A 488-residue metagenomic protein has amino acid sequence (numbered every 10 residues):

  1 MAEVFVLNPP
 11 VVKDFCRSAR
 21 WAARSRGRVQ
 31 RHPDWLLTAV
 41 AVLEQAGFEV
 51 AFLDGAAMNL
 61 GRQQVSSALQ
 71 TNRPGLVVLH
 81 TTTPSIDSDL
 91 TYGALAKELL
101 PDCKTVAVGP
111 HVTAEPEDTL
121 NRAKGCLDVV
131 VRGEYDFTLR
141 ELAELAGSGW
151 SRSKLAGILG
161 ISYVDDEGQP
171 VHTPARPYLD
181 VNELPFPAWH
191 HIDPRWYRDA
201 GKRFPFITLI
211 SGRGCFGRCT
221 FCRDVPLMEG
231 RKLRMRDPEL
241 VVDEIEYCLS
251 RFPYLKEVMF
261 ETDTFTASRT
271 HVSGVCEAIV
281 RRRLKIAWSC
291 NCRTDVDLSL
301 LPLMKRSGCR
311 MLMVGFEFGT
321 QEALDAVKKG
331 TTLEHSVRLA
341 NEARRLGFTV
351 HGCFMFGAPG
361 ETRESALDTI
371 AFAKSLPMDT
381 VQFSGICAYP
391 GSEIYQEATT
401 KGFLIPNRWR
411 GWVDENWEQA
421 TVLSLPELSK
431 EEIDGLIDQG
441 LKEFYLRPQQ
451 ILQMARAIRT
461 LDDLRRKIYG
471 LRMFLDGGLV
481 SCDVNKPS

Functional and structural regions predicted by a protein language model:
A2-V6, L69, G75, D166 (+2 more regions): Radical SAM enzyme core and accessory elements
P10-A19, A23, I158, Y163-T208: N-terminal [4Fe-4S]-dependent radical SAM core
W21-V40: Short catalytic helix/loop segments, enriched in acidic residues and glycine and frequently bearing histidine
W35, A39-P177, G385-G391: Glycine-rich beta-alpha loop elements in corrinoid/cobalamin-binding modules across cobalamin-dependent enzymes
L60, E134, R236, A267-T270 (+3 more regions): Residue-level signal for the nucleotide or nucleotide-sugar donor/cofactor binding architecture
L60-V65, L69, S273-I279, T362-M378: Short, electropositive alpha-helical surface patch
L76-L79, K104-V106, V242, L249-E261 (+7 more regions): Conserved C-terminal portion of the radical SAM core fold that forms the substrate/S-adenosylmethionine-binding
N182, F186-H351, A358, A371: Radical SAM [4Fe-4S] cluster-binding motif and immediate context
